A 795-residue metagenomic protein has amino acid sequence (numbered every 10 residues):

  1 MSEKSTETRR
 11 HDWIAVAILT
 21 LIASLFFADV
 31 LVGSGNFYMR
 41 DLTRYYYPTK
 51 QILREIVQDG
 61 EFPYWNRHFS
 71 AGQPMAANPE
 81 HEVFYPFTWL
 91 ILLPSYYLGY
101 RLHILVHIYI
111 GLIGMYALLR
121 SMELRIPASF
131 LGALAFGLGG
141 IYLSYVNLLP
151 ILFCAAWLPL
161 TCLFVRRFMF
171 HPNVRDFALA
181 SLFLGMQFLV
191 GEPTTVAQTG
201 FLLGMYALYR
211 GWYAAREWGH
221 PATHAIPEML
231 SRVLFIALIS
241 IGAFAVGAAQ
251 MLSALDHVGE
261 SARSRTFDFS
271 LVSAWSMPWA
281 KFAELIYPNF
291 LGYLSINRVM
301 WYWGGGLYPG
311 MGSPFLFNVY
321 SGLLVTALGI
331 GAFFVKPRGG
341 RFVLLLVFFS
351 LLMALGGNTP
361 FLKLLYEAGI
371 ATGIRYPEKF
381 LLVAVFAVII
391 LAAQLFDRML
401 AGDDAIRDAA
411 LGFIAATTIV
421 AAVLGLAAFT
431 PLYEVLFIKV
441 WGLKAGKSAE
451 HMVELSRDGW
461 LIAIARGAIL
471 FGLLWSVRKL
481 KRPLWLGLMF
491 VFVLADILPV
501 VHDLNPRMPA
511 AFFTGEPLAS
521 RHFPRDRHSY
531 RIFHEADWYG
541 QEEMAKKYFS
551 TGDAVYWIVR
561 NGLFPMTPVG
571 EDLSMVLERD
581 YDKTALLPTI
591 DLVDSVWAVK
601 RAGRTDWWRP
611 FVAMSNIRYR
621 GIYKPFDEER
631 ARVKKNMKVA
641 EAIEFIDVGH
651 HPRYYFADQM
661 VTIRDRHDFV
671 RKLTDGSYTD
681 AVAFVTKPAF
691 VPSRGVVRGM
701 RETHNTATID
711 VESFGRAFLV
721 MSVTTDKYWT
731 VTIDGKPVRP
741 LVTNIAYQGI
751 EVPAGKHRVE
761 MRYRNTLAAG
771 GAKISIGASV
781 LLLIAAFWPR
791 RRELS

Functional and structural regions predicted by a protein language model:
S2-G695, G699-T708, R716, V720-T724: Conserved luminal/periplasmic juxtamembrane motif of membrane-embedded glycan-processing enzymes
E3-K4, Y46, D606, R618 (+1 more regions): Active-site-proximal, structured, solvent-exposed surfaces of multi-pass membrane proteins that position macromolecular
